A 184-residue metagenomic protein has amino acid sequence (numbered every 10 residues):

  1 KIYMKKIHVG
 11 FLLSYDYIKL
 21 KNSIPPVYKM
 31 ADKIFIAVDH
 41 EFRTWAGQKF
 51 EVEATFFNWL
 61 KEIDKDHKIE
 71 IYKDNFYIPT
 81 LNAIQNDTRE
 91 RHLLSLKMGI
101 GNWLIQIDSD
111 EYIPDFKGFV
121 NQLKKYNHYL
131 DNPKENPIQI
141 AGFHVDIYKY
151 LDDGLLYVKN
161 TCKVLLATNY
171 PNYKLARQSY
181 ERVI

Functional and structural regions predicted by a protein language model:
K1-K29, I36: N-proximal low-complexity "stem/linker" segments adjacent to membrane-targeting elements
I7, H67-E70, P137: Short, conserved active-site loop motifs that form the nucleotide-linked donor/cofactor pocket
S14-D16, E41-F42, F76-P79, D110-Y112 (+1 more regions): Short, solvent-exposed loop/turn segments at secondary-structure junctions
D39-W103: Active-site-proximal specificity loops/subdomain of glycosyltransferases
L81-H92, Y112-I184: Catalytic-site signature of metal-activated, phosphate-bearing donor transferases, centered on the GT-A/GT-A-like
G101-P114: Short beta-strand-to-loop acidic/aromatic patch adjacent to the donor-nucleotide binding site
